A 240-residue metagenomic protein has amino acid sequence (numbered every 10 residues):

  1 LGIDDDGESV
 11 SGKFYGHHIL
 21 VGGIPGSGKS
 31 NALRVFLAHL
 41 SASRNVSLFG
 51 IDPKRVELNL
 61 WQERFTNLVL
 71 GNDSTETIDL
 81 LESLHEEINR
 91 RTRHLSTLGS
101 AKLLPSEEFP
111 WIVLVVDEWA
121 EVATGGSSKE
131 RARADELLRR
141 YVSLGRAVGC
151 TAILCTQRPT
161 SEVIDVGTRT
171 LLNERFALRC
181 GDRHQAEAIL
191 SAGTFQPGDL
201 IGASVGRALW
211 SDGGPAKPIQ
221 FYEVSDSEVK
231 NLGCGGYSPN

Functional and structural regions predicted by a protein language model:
L1-L98, F109-L190, P197-D199, S227-K230: P-loop NTPase catalytic phosphate-binding loop
L104-E107: A short beta-turn/loop motif at secondary-structure boundaries
G181-N240: Conserved P-loop NTPase
